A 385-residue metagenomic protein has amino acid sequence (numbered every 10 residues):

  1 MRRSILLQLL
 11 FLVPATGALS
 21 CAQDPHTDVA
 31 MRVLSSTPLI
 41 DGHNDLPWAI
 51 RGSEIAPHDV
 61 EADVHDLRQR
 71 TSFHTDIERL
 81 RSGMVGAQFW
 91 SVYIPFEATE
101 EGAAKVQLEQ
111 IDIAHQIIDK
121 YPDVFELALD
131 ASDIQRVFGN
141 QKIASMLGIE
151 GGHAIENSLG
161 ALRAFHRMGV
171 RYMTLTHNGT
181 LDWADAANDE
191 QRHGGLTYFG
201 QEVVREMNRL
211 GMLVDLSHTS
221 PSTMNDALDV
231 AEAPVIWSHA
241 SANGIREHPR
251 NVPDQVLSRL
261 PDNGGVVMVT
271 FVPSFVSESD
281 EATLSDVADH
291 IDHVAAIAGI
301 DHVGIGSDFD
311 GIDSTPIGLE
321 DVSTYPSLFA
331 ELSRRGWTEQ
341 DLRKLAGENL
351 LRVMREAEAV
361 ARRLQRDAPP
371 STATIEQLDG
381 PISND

Functional and structural regions predicted by a protein language model:
M1-S4: Positively charged n-region of N-terminal signal peptides that target proteins for export
L7-A18: Bacterial N-terminal signal peptides
A18, L210, L216-S222, S238 (+4 more regions): Glycoside hydrolase catalytic-domain context in secreted enzymes
C21-H193, E247-I305, F309-D385: N-terminal hydrophobic targeting/anchoring segments and the immediately downstream early-domain regions of hydrolases
A154-E156, R167-R250: Divalent metal-binding pocket/active-site signature
